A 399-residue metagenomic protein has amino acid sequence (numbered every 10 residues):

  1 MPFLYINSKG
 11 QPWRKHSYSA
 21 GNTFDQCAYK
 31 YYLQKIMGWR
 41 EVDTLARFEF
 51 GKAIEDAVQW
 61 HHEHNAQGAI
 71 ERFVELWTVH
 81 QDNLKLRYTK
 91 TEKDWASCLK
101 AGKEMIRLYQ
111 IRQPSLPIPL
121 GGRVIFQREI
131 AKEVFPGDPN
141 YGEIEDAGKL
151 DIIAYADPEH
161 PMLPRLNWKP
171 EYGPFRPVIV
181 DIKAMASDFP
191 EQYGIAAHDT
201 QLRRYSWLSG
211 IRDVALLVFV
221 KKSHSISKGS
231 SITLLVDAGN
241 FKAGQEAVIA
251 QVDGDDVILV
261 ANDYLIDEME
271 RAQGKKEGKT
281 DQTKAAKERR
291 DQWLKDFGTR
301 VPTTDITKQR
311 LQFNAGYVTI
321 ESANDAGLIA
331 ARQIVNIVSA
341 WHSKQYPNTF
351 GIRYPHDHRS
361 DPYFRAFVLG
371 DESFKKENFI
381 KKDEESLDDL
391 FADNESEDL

Functional and structural regions predicted by a protein language model:
M1-L399: RecB-family 4Fe-4S metal-dependent nuclease core
